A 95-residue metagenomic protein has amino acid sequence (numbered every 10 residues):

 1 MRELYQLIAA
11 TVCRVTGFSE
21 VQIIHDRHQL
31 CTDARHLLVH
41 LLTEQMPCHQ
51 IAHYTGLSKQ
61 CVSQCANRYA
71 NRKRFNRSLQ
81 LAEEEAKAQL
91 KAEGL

Functional and structural regions predicted by a protein language model:
A9, C48-H49: Helix-turn-helix DNA-binding elements, focusing on the entry/boundary residues of the two helices that contact DNA
C13-H28: Short, Lys/Arg-enriched N-terminal segment that forms or immediately precedes the first helix of a structured domain
C31-M46: Short, amphipathic alpha-helical "recognition" segments used to contact nucleic acids or chromatin
T43, A66-N67, K73: DNA major-groove recognition helix of helix-turn-helix
Q50-T55: Short alpha-helical "recognition helix" segments of helix-turn-helix
R72-L95: Short Lys/Arg-enriched helix C-cap and helix-to-coil transition segments that create basic nucleic-acid-contact patches
